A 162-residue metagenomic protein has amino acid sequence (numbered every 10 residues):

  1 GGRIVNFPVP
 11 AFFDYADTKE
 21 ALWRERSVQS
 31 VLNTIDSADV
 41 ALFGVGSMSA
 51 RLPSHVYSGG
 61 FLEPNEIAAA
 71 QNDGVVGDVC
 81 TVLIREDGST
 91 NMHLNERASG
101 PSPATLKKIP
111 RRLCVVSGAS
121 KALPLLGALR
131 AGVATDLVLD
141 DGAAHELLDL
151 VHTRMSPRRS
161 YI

Functional and structural regions predicted by a protein language model:
G1-I162: Conserved phosphate- and dinucleotide-binding cores of soluble alpha/beta proteins, encompassing both enzyme active
